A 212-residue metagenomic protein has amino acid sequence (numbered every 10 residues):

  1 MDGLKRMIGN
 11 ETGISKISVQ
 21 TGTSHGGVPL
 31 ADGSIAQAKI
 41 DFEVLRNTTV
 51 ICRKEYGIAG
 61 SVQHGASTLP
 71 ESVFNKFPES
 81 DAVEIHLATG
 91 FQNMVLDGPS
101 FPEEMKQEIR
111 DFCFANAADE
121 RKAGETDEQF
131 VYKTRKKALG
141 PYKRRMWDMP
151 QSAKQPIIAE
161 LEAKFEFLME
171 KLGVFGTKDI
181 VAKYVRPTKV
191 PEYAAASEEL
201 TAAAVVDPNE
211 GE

Functional and structural regions predicted by a protein language model:
M1-G57: Alpha/beta enzyme core
I17, H64, F77: Conserved, mostly hydrophobic/aromatic
T23-V28, T68-V73, Q92-L96: Flexible loop/turn segments at secondary-structure boundaries
P29-S34, M94-F112, E162-F165: C-terminal helical cap(s) of enzyme catalytic domains, especially alpha/beta-barrels
G60-L69: Glycine-rich beta-to-alpha transition loops that act as phosphate-gripper elements at the mouths of alpha/beta enzyme
F74, S80-P99: Glycine-rich phosphate-binding active-site loops on the catalytic face of alpha/beta enzymes
E128-E212: C-terminal extensions of enzymes
